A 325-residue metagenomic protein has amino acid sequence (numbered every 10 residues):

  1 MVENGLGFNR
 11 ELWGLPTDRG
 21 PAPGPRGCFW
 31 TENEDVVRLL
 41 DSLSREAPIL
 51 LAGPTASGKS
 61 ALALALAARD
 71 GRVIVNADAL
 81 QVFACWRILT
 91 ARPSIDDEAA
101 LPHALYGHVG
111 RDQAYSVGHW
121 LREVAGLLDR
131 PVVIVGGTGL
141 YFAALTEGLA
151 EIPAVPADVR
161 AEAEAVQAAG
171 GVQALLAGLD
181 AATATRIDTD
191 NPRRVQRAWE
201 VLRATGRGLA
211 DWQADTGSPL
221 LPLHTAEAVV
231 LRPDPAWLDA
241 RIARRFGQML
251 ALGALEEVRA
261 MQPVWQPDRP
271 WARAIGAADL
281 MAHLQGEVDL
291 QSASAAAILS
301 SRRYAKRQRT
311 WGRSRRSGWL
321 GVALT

Functional and structural regions predicted by a protein language model:
F8-N9, W13-G14, G27-T325: Phosphate/pyrophosphate-binding catalytic cores of soluble transferases and nucleic-acid-acting enzymes
T17: Short polybasic linear motifs
A22-P23: Intrinsic disorder
